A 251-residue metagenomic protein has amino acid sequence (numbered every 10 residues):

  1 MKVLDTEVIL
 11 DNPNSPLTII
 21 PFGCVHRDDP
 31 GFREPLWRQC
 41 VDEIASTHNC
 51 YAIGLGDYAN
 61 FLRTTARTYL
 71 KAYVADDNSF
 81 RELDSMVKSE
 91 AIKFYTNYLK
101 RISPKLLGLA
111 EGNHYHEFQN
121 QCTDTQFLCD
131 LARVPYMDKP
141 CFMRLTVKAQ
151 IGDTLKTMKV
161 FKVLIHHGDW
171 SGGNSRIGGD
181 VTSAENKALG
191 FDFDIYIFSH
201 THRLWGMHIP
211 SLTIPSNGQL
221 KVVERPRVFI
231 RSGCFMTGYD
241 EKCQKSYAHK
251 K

Functional and structural regions predicted by a protein language model:
M1-L4: C-terminal regulatory/interaction regions
T6-P16, F22, R27-C141: Core catalytic region of metal-dependent phosphoesterases/phosphodiesterases, especially metallo-beta-lactamase-like
V8-I20, R144-L164, E224-R227: Beta-strand-turn-beta hairpins that frame and shape the catalytic cleft of phosphate-ester-processing enzymes
V8-L10, D42, D153-T154, A184-K187 (+1 more regions): Short, flexible, glycine/charge-rich loop motifs used to bind or transfer phosphoryl groups or to couple energy/partner
H26, M143, A149, M236: Residue-level detector of flexible, active-site-proximal loop/helix-junction positions within diverse enzyme catalytic
G54, M158, K162-L164, D169-K251: Conserved beta-sheet core of the metallophosphoesterase superfamily
E111, V147, I165-D169: Short, structured patches in soluble enzyme cores that scaffold and shape functional sites
C141-R144, G206: Short beta-strand scaffold segments in enzyme catalytic cores
